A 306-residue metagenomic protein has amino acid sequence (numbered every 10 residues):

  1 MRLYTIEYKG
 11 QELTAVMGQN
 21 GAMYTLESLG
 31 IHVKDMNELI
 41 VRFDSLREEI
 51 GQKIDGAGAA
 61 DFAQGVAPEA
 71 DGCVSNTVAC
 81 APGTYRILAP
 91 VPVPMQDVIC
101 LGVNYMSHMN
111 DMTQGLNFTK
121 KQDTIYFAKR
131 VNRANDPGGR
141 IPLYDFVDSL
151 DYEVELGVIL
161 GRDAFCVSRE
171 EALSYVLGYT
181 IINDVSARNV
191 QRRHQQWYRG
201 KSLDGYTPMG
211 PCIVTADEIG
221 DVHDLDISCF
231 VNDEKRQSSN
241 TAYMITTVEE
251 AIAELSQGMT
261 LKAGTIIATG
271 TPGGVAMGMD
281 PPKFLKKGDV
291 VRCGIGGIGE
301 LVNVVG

Functional and structural regions predicted by a protein language model:
M1-K120, R292: N-terminal non-catalytic cap/leader segment that marks the start of a structured domain
K9, A60, V66, C80 (+3 more regions): Catalytic-pocket segment enriched in acidic/His residues
E12, G21-A22, V131, R140 (+2 more regions): Structural motif
T14-A15, G178, G200, N303: Glycine-centered structural positions embedded in regular secondary structure
P92-P94, S174, K287: Short hydrophobic "helix-edge" motifs at membrane interfaces and signal-peptide entry regions
Q96-Y243, V248-E249, G258: Glycine-enriched loop-and-adjacent helix/strand subsegments that border the catalytic/binding cleft of enzyme cores
